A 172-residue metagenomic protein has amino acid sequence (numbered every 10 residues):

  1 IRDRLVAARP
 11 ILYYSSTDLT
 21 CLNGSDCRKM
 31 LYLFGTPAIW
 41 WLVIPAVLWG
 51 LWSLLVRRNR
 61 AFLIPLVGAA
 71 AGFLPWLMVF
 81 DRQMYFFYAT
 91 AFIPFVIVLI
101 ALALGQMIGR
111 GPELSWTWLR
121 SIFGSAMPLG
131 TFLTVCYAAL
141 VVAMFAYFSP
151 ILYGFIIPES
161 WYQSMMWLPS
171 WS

Functional and structural regions predicted by a protein language model:
I1-N23, S164-S172: Luminal/periplasmic active-site loops of membrane-embedded glycosylation enzymes
I11, T17-C21, S25-D26, Y32-N59 (+1 more regions): Hydrophobic, aromatic-rich transmembrane alpha-helices and their immediate juxtamembrane boundary segments
P37-I39, V56-A69, P128-Y137: Membrane-interfacial loop-to-transmembrane alpha-helix junctions, especially the N-terminal start
P45-W49, A69-W76: Hydrophobic, membrane-inserted alpha-helices
L77-T90, I151-I156: Membrane-interface catalytic loops of GT-C/OST-like multi-pass glycosylation enzymes that act
Q83-G105: Hydrophobic/aromatic-rich transmembrane helices and adjacent perimembrane loops
Q106-S172: Transmembrane helical bundles and short interhelical boundary loops of multi-pass, membrane-embedded
